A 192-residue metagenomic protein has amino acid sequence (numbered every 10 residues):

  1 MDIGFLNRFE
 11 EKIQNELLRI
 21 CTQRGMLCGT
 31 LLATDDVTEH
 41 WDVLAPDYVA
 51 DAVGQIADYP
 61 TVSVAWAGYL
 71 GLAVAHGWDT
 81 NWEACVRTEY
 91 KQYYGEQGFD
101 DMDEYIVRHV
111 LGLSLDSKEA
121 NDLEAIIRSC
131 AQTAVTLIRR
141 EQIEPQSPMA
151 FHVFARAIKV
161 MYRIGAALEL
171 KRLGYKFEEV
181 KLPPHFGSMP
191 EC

Functional and structural regions predicted by a protein language model:
M1-C192: Intrinsic-disorder/low-complexity detector
